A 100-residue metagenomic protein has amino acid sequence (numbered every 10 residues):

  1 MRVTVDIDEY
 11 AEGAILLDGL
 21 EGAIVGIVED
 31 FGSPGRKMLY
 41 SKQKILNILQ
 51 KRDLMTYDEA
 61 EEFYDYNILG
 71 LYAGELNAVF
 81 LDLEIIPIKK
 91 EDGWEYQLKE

Functional and structural regions predicted by a protein language model:
R2-E100: C-terminal alpha-helical interaction appendages
